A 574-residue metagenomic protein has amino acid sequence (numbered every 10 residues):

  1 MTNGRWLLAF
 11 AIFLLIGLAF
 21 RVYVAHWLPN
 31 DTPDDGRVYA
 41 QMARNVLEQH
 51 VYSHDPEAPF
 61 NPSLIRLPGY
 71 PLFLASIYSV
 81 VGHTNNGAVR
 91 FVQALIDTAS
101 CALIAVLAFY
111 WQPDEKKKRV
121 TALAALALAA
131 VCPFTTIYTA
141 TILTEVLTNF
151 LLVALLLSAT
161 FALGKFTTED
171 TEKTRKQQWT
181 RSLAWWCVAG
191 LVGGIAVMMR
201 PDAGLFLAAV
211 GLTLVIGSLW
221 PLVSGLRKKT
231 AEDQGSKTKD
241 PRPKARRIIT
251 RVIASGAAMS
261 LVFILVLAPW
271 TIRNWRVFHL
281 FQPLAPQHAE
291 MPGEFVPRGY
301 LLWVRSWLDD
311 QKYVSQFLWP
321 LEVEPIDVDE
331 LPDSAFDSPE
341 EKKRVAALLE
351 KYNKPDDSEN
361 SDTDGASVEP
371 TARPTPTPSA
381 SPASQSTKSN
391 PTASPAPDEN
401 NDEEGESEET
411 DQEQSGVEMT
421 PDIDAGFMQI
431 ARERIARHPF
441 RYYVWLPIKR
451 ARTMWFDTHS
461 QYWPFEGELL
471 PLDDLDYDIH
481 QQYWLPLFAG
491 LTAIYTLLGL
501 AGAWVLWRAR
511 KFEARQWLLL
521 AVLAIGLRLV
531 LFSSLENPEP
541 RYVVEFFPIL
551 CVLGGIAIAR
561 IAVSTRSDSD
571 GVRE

Functional and structural regions predicted by a protein language model:
M1, K116, L155-V188, S218-W220 (+1 more regions): Membrane-interface transmembrane helices that cradle and orient dolichyl/undecaprenyl
L7, A88, L95, G416 (+1 more regions): Membrane-interface anchor segments at the N-terminal boundary of transmembrane helices in multi-pass membrane enzymes
H26-R37, E48-A75, S79-V80, T84-R90 (+1 more regions): Membrane-proximal lumenal/periplasmic loop motifs of glycosylation machinery
D34, I65, A88-I96, A124-A159 (+2 more regions): Multi-pass, polyprenyl lipid-linked donor-dependent membrane glycosyltransferases
P68-L72, V80-A102, L123, Y138 (+2 more regions): Loop-to-helix entry region of an early transmembrane alpha helix in multi-pass inner-membrane enzymes
A88-E115, A154, S158, L498-A501: Transmembrane-helix motifs of polytopic, lipid-linked glycan transferases
I104-V131, N149-F150, R515, L519: Transmembrane-helix signature of polytopic, membrane-embedded enzymes that assemble or transfer cell-envelope glycans
L284-E466: Membrane-proximal stem/loop segments at transmembrane-domain junctions that anchor or position
